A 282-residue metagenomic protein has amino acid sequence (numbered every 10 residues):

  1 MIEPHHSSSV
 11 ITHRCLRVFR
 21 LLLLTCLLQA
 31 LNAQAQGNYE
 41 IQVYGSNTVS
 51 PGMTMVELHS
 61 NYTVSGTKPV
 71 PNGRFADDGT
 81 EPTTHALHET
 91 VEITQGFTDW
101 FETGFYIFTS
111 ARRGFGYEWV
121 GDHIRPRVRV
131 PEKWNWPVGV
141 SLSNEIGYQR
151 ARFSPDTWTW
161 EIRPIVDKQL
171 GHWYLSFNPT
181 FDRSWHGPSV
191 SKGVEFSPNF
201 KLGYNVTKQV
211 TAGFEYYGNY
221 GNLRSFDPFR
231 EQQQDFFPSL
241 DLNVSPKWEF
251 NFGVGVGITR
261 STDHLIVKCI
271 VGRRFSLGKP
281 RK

Functional and structural regions predicted by a protein language model:
M1, S9, L27-A30, R127 (+1 more regions): Generic N-terminal leader/processing signal
M1-R17: N-terminal secretory signal peptides that target proteins for export/translocation
S8-S9, L22, N38, H88: Low-complexity intrinsically disordered segments
T12, L28, A33-A35, I41: Intrinsically disordered, low-complexity regions enriched in polar/acidic and amide residues
V18-A30: Bacterial N-terminal signal peptides
A35-K282: Transmembrane beta-barrel domains of Gram-negative outer membranes and organellar outer membranes
